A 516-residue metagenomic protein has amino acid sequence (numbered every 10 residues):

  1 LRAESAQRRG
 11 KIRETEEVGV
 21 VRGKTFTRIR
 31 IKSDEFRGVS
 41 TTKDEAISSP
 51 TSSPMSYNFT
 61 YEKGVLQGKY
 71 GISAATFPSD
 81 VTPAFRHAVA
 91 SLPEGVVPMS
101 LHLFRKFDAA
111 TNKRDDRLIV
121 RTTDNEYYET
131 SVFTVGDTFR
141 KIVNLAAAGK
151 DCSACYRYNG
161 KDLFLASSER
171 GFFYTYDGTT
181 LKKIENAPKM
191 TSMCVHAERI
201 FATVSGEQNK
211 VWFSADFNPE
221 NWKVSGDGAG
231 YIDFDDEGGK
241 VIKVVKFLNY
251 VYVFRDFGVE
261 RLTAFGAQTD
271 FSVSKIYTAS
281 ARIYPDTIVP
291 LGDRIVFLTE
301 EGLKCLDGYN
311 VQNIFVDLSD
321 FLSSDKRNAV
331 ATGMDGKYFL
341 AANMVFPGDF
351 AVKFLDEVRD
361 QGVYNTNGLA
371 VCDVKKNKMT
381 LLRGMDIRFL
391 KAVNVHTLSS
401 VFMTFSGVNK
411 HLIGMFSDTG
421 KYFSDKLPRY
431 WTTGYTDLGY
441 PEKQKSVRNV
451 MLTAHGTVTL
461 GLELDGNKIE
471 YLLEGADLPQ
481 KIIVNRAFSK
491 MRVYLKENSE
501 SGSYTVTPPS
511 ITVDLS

Functional and structural regions predicted by a protein language model:
L1-Y128, V132-R140, A147-G160, S280-I283 (+3 more regions): Beta-sheet repeat architectures centered on beta-propellers
A88-M99, F139, V143-D151, L181-G333: Beta-propeller and closely related beta-pinwheel folds
E126-T134, G171-D177, E207-S225, R261-L262 (+2 more regions): Short beta-strand segments and strand-loop junctions that repeat across beta-rich extracellular domains
A154, S168, T175, F254 (+5 more regions): Bulky hydrophobic/aromatic packing residues
A154, Y158-I184: Hydrophobic or amphipathic alpha-helical targeting/insertion segments
K161-F164, R170, H196-F201, S205 (+1 more regions): A short, charged
G178, N249, A454-T457: Short glycine/proline-enriched coil/turn segments at helix->beta-strand junctions
